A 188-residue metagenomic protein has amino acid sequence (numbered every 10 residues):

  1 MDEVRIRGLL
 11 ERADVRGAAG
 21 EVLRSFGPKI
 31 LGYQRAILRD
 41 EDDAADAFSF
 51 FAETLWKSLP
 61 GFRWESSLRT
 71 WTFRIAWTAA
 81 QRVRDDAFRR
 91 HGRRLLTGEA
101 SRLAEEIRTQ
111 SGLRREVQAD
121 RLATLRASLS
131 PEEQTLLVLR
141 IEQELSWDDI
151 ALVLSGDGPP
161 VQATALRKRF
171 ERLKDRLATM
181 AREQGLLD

Functional and structural regions predicted by a protein language model:
D2-V4, R90-R115: Internal acidic/polar
G8-G32, T124, S128, Q134: A short, charge-rich alpha-helical start-of-domain segment used by transcription regulators
E11-E21, L31-F50, G61, L186-L187: Short, charged helix-capping/linker segments at alpha-helix termini
E11-R12, R39, S49-S67, D86-F88 (+1 more regions): Sigma70-family region 2
L23, R126-V153, A181: Short amphipathic alpha helix immediately N-terminal
A36, G61-W64, R74-L95, T179-L186: Arg/Lys-rich amphipathic alpha helix in sigma70-family domain 2
D46-E53, S66-T78, K168: Structural recognition of an alpha-helix C-terminal capping motif at a helix-to-coil junction
W77, D148, L154-L187: DNA-recognition helix of helix-turn-helix
